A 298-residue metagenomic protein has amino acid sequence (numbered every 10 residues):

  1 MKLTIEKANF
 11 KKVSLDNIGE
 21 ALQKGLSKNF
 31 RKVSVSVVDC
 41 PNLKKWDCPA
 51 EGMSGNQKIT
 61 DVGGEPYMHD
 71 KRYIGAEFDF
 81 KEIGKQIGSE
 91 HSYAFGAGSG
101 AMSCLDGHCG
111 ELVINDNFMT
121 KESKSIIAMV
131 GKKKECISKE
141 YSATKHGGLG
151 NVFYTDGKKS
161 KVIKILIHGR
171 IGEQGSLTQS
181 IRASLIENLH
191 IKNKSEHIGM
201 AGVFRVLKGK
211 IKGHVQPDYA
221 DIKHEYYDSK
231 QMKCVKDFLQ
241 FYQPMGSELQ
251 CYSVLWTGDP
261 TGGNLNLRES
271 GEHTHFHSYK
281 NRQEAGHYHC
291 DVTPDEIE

Functional and structural regions predicted by a protein language model:
M1-K2, L22, P260-T261, T274-F276: Polar low-complexity intrinsically disordered regions
K2-S195, R205: Extended, low-hydrophobicity segments enriched in charged/polar residues
V35, D39, K44-W46, M68 (+6 more regions): An almost-null, non-specific background feature that weakly reflects generic protein context rather than any particular
Y67, Y73, Y93, Y141 (+7 more regions): Sequence-level detector for tyrosine residue identity
G157-S270: Long, positively charged binding patches that form subdomain-scale interaction surfaces for polyanionic ligands
E269-E298: Compact beta-sheet-dominated globular domain cores
